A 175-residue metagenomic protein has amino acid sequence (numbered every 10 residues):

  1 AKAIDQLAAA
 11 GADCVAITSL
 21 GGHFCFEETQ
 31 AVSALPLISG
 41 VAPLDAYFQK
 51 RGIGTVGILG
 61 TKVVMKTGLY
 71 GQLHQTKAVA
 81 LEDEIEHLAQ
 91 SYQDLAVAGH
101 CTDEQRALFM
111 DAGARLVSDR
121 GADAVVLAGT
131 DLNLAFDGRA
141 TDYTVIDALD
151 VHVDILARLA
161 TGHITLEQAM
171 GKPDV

Functional and structural regions predicted by a protein language model:
A1-V175: Non-catalytic structural scaffold of enzyme domains
